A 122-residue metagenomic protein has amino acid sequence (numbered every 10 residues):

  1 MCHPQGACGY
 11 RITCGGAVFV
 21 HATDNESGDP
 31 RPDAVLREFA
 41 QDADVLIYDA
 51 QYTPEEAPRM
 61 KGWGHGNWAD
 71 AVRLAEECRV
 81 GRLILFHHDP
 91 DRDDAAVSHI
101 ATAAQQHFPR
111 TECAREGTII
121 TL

Functional and structural regions predicted by a protein language model:
C8-I12: Short beta-strand scaffold segments in enzyme catalytic cores
T13-H21: Metallo-beta-lactamase
V18, E26-E116: Cap/insert and terminal regions of metallo-dependent hydrolase folds
V20, I120-L122: Extended recognition/assembly regions associated with phosphoester-bond processing machinery
